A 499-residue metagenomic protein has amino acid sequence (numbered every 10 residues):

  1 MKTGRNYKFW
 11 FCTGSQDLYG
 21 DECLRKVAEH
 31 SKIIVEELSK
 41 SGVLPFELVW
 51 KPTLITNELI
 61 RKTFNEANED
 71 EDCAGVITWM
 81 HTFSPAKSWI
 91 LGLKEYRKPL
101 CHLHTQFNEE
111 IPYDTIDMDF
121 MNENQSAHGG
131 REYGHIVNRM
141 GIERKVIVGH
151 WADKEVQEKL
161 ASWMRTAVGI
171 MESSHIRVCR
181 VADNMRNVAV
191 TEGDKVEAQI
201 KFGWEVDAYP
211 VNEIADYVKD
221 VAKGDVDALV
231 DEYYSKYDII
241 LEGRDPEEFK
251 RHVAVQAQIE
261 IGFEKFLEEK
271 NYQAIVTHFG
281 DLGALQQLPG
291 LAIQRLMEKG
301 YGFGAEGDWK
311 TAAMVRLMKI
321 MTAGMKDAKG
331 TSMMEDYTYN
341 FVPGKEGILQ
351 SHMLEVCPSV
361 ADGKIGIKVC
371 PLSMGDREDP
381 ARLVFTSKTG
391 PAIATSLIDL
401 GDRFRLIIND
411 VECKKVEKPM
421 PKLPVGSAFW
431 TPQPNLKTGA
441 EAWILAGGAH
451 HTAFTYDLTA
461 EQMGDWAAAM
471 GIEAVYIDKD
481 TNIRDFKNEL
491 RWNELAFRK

Functional and structural regions predicted by a protein language model:
T3-K26, H175-N184: Short beta-strand segments enriched in small/hydrophobic residues
R25-S41: Short catalytic helix/loop segments, enriched in acidic residues and glycine and frequently bearing histidine
F46-E47, H104, E109-R244: Cap/lid and interdomain-hinge subdomains that line or gate substrate/regulatory clefts in soluble alpha/beta enzymes
I60-C73, I90-G92, E260-E269: Short, well-structured alpha-helical segments in soluble
C73-F83, C101-L103, Y272-T277: Periplasmic-binding protein-like
D231-E232, K236-G324: Long, internal scaffold/assembly segments composed of regular secondary structure
G300-V425: C-terminal catalytic subdomain
D376-K499: Extended hydrophobic packing segments that form well-structured cores
